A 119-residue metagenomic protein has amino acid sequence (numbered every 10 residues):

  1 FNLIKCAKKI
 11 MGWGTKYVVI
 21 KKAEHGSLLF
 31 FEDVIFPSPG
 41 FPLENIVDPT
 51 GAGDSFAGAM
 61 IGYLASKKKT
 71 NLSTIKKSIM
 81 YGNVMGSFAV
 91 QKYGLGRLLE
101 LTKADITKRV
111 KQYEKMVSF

Functional and structural regions predicted by a protein language model:
F1-F119: Conserved phosphate-binding/catalytic region of the ribokinase-like
